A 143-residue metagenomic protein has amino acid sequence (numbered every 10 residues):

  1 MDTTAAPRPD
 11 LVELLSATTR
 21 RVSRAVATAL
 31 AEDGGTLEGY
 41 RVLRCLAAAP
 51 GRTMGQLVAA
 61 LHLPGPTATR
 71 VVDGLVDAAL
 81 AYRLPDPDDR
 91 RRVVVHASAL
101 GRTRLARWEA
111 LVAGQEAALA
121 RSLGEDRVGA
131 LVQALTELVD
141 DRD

Functional and structural regions predicted by a protein language model:
M1-A6, D126-D143: C-terminal regulatory/oligomerization modules of transcriptional regulators
M1-D33: N-terminal leader segment of winged-helix/HTH proteins
V12, S16, R20, H62 (+2 more regions): Short amphipathic alpha-helical segments with heptad-repeat character
T19, R44-A48, E109, T136: Short, locally clustered residues in the helix-turn-helix/winged-helix DNA-binding domain
S23, M54, T69-V76, V95: A broad helix-preferring feature
R24-T67: N-terminal helix-turn-helix DNA-binding core of bacterial DNA-binding proteins
D73-Q133: Charged, amphipathic alpha-helical coiled-coil/dimerization segments
